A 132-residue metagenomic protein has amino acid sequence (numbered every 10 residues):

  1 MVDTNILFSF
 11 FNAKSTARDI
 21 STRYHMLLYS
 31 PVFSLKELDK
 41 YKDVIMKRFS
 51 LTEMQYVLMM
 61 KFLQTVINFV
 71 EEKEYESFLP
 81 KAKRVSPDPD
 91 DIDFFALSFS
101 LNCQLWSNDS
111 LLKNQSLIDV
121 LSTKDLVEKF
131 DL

Functional and structural regions predicted by a protein language model:
M1-V32: Short, well-structured N-terminal submotif of metal-dependent ribonuclease cores
I6, K40, F94-A96: Hydrophobic side chains within alpha-helical segments
S9-F10, L51-E53, V85-D88: Short gly/ser/thr-rich secondary-structure transition/capping motifs
A13-K14, Y41, I118: Residue-level signal for well-ordered alpha-helical positions
T16-S21, M60, F94-F95: Short amphipathic alpha-helical segments and helix-helix/interface helices
R23-H25, V32-K81: PIN-domain endoribonuclease scaffold, especially VapC-family toxins
S30, F99-L132: Acidic, PIN/NYN-like endoribonuclease modules and their adjacent C-terminal/linker elements
N68-S110: Active-site neighborhoods of divalent-metal-dependent phosphate/nucleic-acid chemistry enzymes
